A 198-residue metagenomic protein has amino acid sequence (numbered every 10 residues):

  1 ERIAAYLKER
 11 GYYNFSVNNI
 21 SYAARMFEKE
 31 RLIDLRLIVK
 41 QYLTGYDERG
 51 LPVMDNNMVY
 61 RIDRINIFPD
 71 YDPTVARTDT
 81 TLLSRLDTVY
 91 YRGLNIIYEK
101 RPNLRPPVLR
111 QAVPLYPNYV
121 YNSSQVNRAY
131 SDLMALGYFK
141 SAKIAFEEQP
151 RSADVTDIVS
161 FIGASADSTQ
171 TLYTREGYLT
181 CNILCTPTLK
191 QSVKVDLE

Functional and structural regions predicted by a protein language model:
E1-E198: Periplasmic polypeptide-binding modules associated with outer-membrane biogenesis and secretion
